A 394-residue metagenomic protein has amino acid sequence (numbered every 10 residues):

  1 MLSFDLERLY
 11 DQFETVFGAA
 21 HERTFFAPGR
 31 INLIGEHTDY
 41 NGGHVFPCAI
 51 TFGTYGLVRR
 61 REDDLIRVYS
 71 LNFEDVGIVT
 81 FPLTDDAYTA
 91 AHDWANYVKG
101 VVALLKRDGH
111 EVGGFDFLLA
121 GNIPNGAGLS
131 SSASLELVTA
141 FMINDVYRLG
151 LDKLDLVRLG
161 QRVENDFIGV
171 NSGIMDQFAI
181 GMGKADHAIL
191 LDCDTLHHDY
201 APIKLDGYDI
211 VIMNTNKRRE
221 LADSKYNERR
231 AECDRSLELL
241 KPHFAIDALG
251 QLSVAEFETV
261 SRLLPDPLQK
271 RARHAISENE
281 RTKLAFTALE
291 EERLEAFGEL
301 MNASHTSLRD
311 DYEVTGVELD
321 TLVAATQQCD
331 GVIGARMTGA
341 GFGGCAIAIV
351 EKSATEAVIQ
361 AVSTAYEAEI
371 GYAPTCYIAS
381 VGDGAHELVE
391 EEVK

Functional and structural regions predicted by a protein language model:
M1-F25, I31-G35, G43-H44, F81-L83 (+3 more regions): Gly/Ser-rich oxyanion-binding loop with an adjacent helix/lid that shapes the negatively charged ligand pocket
M1-R30, Y55-A91, H187-G334, I349-K394: C-terminal nucleotide
G35-H37, A49-I50: N-terminal cofactor/phosphate-binding cores enriched in small/glycine residues, especially glycine-rich loops such as
G42-A49, R229-R230: Short Gly/aromatic-enriched secondary-structure transition segments
P47-A49, L57-R60, H92, G109: Short, charge-rich binding segments
A133-S134, C345-I349: FabD-like malonyl-/acyl-CoA
